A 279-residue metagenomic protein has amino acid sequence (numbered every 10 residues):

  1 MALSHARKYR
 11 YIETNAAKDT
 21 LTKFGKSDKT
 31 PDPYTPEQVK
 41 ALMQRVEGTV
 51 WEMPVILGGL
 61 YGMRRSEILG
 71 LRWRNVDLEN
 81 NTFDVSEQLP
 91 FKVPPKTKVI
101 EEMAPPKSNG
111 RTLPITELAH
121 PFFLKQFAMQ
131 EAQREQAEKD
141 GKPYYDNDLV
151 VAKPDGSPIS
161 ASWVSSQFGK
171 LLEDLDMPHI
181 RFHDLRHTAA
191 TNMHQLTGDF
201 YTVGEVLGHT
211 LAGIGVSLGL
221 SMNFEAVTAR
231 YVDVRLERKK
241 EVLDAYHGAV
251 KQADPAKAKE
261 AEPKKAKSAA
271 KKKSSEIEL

Functional and structural regions predicted by a protein language model:
M1-E13, D28, S157-W163, P178-D184 (+1 more regions): N-terminal core-binding DNA-recognition domain of tyrosine site-specific recombinases/integrases
M1-H5, T20, I115: Non-catalytic DNA-binding core/recognition domains of DNA-processing enzymes
K8, I12-L71, E79, G110 (+3 more regions): Basic, Lys/Arg- and aromatic-enriched nucleic-acid-binding interface segment
K8, I56, L60, E67 (+3 more regions): C-terminal catalytic core of tyrosine-transesterase DNA break-rejoin enzymes
E47, F127-E131, G169, E173-D176 (+6 more regions): Hydrophobic alpha-helix feature that most strongly marks membrane-spanning transmembrane helices and their immediate
N75-T82, G198-A229: Short, polar N-cap/turn motifs at the start of nucleic acid-interacting alpha helices
N80, F91-G110, E117-A119, M129-A132 (+5 more regions): C-terminal secondary-structure termini that scaffold catalytic or DNA-interacting sites
Q88-F91, I115-M177: Active-site/catalytic core of tyrosine-dependent DNA strand-transfer enzymes
